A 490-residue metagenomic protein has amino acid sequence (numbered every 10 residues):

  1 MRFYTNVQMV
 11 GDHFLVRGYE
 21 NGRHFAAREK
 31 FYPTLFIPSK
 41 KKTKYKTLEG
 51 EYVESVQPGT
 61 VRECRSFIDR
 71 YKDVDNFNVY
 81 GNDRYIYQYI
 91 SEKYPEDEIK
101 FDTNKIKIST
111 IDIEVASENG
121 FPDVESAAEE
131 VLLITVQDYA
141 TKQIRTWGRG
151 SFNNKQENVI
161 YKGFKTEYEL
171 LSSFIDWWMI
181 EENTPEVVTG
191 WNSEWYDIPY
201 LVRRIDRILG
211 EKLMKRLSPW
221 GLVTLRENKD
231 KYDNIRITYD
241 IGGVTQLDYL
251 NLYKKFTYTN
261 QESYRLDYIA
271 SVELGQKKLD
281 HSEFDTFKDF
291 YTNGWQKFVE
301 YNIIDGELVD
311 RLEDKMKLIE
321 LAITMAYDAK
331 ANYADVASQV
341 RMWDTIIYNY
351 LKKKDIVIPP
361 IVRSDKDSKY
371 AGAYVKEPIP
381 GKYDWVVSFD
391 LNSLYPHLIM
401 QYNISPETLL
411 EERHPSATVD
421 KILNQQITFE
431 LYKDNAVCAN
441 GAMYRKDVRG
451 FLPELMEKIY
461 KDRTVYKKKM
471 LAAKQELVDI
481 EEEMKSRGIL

Functional and structural regions predicted by a protein language model:
F3-K46, K93-N183, V187: Conserved RNase H-like, two-metal-ion catalytic cores of nucleic-acid enzymes
T47-N104: Non-catalytic propeptide/linker segments at domain boundaries
E118-F121, R145, I198-P199, K255-T257 (+7 more regions): Short helix/loop capping segments that flank catalytic or ligand/cofactor-binding pockets
V124-A128, P199-K212, A326-Y327, Q401-T408: Short secondary-structure boundary/capping segments
Q143-W147, N154-Y161, K165, I198 (+2 more regions): Active-site-proximal helix-loop-helix substrate-binding element of RNase H-like nuclease domains
T184-S193, M325: Short glycine-rich phosphate-binding loop at a beta-alpha junction
D285-P406, E412, V478, E482-L490: Common nucleic-acid-contacting/processivity interface regions adjacent to the catalytic cores of nucleic-acid enzymes
W385, L391-L490: Helical catalytic core of nucleic-acid polymerases
